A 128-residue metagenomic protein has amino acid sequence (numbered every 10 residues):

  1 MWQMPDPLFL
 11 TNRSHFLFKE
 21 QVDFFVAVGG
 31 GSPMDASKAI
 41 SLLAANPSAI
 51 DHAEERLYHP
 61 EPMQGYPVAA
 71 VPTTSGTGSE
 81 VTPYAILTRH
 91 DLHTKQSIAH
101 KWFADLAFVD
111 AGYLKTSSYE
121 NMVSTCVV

Functional and structural regions predicted by a protein language model:
M1-S48: N-terminal small/polar loop signature for handling phosphorylated ligands or for N-terminal nucleophile
N46-V128: A glycine/threonine-rich phosphate-anchoring loop and its flanking beta-alpha core in nucleotide/phosphate-binding
